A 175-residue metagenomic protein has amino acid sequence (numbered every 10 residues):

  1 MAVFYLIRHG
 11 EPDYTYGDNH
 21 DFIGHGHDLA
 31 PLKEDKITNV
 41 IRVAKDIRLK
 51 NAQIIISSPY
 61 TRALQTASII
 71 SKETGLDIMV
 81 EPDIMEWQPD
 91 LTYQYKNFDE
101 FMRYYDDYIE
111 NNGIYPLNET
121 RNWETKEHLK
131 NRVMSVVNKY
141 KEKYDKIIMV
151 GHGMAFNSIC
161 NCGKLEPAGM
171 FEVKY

Functional and structural regions predicted by a protein language model:
A2-V80, E166-G169: Active-site-proximal alpha-helix that buttresses catalytic centers in soluble enzyme cores
F4, L64, N131-Y175: Active-site-adjacent alpha-helix immediately C-terminal to a catalytic or transition-state-stabilizing loop
H9, D83, H152: Cofactor-binding loop segments of dinucleotide-utilizing enzymes, especially the Rossmann-like FAD- and NAD(P)+-binding
D13, A63-L64, E86-Q88, A155-N157: Short, active-site-adjacent cap segments at secondary-structure transitions
Y16, G26-E34, E73-N131: Phosphate-handling substructures
N39-R42, H128, R132, V136: Well-ordered alpha-helical segments embedded in enzymatic catalytic cores
I47, F101-Y105, V137-Y140: Hydrophobic, Leu/Ile/Phe/Ala-enriched alpha-helical segments that form helix-helix packing faces
